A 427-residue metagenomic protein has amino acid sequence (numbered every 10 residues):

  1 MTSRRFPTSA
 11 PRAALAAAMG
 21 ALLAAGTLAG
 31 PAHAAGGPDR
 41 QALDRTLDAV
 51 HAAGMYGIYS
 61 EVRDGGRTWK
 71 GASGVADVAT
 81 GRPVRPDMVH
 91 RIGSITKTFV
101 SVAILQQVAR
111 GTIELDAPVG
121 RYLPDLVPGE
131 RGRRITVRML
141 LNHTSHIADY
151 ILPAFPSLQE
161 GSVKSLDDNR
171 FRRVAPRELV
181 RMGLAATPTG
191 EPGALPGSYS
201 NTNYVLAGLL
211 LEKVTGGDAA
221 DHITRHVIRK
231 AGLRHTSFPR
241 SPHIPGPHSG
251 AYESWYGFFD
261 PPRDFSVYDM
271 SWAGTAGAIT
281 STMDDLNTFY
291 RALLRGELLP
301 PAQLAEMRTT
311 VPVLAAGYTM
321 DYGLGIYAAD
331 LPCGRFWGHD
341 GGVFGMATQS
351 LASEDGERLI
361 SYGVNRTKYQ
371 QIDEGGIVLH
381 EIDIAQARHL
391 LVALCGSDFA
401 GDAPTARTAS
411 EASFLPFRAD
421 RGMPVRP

Functional and structural regions predicted by a protein language model:
M1-A35: Secretory targeting and sorting signals
T2, A34-A72, G217, S266-P427: Catalytic loop of the DD-peptidase/beta-lactamase superfamily, centered on the K-T-G motif and neighboring
D39, L43, I92, T96 (+4 more regions): Hydrophobic (often cysteine-bearing) scaffold residues that line and stabilize catalytic clefts of nucleotide/cofactor
G54-Y56, A79-M139, T189-S200, G274 (+1 more regions): Short active-site loop at a secondary-structure junction that contains or immediately precedes the catalytic residue(s)
E61-R63, P118, T224-R225: Outer-envelope exported proteins of Gram-negative bacteria
R63-M88: N-terminal, post-signal-peptide region of Sec/Tat-exported proteins
D64, V75, S94-T96, N203 (+1 more regions): A mature extracytoplasmic/lumenal domain signature
E130-F336, D340: Short, surface-exposed loop or secondary-structure junction motifs that flank catalytic or metal-binding residues
